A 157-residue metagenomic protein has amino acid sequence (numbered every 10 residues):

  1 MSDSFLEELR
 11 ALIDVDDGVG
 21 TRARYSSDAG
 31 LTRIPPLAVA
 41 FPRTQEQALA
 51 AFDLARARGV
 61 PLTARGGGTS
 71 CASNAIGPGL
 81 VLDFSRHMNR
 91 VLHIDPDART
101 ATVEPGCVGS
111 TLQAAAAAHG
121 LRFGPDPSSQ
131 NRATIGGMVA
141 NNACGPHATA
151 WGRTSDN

Functional and structural regions predicted by a protein language model:
M1-A57, G67-R99, S128, W151: N-terminal flexible segment immediately upstream of the FAD-binding catalytic core in FAD-dependent oxidoreductases
P42, A64, P105: Conserved strand-loop elements at the edges of beta-sheets that form or border functional pockets
R56-R58, R65-G67, A133, N157: Short, basic and Ser/Thr-rich N-terminal targeting/leader segments
L62-A64, C71, L112: Extended, hydrophobic alpha-helical segments in both membrane/secreted and soluble proteins
V91-I94, T100-N157: FAD-binding subdomain of flavoenzyme oxidoreductases
